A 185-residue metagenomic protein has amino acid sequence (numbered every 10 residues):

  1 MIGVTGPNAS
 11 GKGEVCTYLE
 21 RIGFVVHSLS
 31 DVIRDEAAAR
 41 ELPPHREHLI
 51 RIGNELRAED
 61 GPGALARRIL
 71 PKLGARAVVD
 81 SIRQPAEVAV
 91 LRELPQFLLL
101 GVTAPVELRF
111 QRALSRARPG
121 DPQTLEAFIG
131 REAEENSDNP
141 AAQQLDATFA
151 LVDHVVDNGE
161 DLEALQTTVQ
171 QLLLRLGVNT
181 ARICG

Functional and structural regions predicted by a protein language model:
P7, L19: P-loop (Walker A) phosphate-binding loop of NTP-binding proteins
S10: ATP-binding Walker
G13: Walker A/P-loop
F24-E93, L125-I129: ATP-dependent small-molecule kinase phosphotransfer cores that center on conserved nucleotide phosphate-binding segments
V25, L98, D153-H154, Q171: Well-ordered beta-strand positions
G63-A64, R116-T168, R175: Small-molecule kinase domains that catalyze NTP-dependent phosphoryl transfer to phosphate-bearing small molecules
D80-S81, L91-Q123: Conserved phosphate-donor/acceptor-positioning beta-strand/loop module used by diverse small-molecule
